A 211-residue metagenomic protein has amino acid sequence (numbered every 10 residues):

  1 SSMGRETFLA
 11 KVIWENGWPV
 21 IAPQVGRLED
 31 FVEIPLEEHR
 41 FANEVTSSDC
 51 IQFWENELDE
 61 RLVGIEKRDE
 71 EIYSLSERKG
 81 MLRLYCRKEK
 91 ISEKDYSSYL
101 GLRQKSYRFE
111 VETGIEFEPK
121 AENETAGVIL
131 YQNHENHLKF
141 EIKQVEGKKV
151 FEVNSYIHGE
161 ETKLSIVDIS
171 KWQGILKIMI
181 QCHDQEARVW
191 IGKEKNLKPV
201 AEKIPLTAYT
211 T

Functional and structural regions predicted by a protein language model:
S1-S2, Y99: Active-site rim elements
S2-K11: Sequence/structural signature of beta-propeller domains
A10-T211: Extracellular glycan-recognition regions
